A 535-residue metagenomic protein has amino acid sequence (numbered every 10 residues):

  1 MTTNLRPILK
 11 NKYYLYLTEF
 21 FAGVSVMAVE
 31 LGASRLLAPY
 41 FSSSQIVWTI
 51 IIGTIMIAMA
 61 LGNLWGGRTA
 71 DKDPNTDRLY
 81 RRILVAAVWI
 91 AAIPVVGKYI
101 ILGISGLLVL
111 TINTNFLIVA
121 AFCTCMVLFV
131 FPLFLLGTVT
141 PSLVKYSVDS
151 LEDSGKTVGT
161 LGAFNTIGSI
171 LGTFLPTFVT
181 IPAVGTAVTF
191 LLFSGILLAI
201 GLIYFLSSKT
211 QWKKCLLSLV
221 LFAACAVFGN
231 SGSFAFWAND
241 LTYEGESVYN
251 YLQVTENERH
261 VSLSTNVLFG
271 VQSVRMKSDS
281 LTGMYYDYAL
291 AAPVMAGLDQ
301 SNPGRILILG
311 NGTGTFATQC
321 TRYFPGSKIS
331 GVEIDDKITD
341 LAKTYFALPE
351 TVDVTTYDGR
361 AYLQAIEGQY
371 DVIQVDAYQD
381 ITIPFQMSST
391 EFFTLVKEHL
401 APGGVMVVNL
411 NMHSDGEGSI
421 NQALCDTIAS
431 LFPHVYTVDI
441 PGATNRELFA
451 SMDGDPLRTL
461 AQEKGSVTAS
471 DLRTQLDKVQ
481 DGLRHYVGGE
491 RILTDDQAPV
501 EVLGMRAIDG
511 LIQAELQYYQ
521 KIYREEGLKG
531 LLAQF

Functional and structural regions predicted by a protein language model:
M1-E244, E256-N257, V267-Q272, V294-G304 (+13 more regions): Alpha-helical transmembrane segments of multi-pass membrane proteins
Y251-Q253: Short, surface-exposed charged micro-motifs
S273-A292, A296: Class I SAM-dependent methyltransferase Rossmann-like catalytic core, especially the SAM/SAH-binding loop
G331: Short beta-strand "acidic-cap" motif of Rossmann-like dinucleotide-binding folds
T351-D353: Short, conserved active-site loop motifs that form the nucleotide-linked donor/cofactor pocket
D453-F535: SAM/dcSAM-binding transferase cores
